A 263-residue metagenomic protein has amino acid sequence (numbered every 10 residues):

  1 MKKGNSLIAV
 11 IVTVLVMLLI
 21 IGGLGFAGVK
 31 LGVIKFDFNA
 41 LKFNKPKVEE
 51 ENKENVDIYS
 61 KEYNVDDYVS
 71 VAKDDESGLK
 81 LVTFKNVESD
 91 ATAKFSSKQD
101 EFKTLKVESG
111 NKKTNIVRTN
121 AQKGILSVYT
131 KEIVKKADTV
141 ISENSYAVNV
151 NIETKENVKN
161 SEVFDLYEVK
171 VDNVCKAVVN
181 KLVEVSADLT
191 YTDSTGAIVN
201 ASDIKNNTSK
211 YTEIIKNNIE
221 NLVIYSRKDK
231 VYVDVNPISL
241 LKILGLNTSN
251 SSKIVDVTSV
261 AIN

Functional and structural regions predicted by a protein language model:
K2-N263: Compositionally biased intrinsically disordered regions enriched in Thr/Gly
